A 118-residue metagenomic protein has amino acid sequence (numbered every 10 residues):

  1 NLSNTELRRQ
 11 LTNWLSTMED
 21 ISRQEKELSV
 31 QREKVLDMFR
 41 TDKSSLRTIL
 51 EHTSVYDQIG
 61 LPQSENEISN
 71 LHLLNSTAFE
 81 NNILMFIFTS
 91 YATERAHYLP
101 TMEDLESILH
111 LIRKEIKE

Functional and structural regions predicted by a protein language model:
N1-E118: Soluble extracytoplasmic domains of inner/organellar membrane proteins
